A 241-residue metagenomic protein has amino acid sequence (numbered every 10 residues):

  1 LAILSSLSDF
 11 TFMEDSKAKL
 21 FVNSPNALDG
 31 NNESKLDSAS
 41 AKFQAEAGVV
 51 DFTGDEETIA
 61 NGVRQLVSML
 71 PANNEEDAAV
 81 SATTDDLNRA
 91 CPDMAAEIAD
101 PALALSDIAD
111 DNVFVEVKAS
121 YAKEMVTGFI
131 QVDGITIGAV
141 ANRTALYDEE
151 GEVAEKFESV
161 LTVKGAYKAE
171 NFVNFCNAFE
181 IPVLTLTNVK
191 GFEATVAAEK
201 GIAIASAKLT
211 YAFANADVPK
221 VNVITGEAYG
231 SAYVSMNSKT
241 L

Functional and structural regions predicted by a protein language model:
L1-L241: Ligand-binding clefts of soluble mixed alpha/beta catalytic domains
